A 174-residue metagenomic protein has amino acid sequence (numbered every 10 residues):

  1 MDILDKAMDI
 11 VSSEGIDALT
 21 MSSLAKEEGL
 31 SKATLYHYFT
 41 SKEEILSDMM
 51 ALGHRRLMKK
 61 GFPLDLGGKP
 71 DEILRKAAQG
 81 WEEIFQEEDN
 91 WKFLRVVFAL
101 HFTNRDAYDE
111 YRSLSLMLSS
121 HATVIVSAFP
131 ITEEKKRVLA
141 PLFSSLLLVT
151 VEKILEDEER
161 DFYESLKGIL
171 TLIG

Functional and structural regions predicted by a protein language model:
D2, K6-E44, D48: Helix-turn-helix
T40-E44, D48, D65, F85 (+4 more regions): Residues in soluble alpha-helical coiled-coils and helical-bundle/repeat scaffolds
D48, G61-D89, L139-F143, Y163-L166: Hydrophobic alpha-helical connector segments
A51-M58: Short, basic, alpha-helical segments at the C-terminal edge of helix-turn-helix-like DNA-binding modules
P63, E72, Q86-E88, K92-R95 (+2 more regions): Amphipathic alpha-helical packing segments from all-alpha helical-bundle domains
W81, L94-F98, F143-T150: Short alpha-helical scaffolding segments that buttress acidic/His motifs in well-ordered protein cores
R95-H101, I154-D157: Secondary-structure edge/capping motif, primarily at the C-terminal ends of alpha-helices and the immediately following
Y108, R112, L116, S127-I173: Hydrophobic/aromatic-rich alpha-helical bundle segments in the mid-to-C-terminal region
